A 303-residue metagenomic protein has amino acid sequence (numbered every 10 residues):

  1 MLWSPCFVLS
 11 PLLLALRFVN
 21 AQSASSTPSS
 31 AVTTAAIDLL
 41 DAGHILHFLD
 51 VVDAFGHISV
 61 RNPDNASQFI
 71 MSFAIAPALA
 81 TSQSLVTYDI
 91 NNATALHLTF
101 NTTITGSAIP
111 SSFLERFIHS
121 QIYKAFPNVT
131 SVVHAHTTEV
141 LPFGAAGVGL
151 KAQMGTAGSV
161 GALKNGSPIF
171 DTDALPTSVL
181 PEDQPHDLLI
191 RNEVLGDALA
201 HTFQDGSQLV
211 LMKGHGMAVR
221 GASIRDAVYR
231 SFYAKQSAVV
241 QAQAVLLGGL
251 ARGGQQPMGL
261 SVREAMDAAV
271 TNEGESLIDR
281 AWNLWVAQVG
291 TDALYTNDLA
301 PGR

Functional and structural regions predicted by a protein language model:
M1-A21: Fungal secretory targeting signals
Q22-R303: Glycine-rich flexible loops
